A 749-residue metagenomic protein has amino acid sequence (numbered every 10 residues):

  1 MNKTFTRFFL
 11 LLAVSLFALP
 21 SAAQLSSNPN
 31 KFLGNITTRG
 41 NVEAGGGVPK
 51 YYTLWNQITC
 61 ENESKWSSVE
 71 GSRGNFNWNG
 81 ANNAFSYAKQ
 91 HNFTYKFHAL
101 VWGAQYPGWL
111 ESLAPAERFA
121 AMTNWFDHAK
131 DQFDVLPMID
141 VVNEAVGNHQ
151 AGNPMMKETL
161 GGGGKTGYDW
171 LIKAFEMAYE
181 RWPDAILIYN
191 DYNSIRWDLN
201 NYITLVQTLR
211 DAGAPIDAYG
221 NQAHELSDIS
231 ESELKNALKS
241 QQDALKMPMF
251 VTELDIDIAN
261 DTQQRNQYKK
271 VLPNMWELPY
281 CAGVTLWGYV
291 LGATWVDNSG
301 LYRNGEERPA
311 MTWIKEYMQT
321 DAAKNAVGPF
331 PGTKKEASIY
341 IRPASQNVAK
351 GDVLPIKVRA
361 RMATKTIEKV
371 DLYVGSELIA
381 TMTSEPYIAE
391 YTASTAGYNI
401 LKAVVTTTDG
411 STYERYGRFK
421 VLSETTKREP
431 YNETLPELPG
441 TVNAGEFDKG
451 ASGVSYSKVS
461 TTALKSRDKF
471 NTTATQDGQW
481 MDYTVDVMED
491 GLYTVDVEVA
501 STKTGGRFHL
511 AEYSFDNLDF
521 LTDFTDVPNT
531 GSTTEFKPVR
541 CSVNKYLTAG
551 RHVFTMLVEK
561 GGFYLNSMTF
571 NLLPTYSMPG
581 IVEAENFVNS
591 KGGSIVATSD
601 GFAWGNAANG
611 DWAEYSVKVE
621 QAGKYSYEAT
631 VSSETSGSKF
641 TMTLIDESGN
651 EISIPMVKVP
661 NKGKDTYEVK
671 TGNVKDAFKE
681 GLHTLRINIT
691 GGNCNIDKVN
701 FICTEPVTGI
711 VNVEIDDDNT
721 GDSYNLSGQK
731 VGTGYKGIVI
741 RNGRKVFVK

Functional and structural regions predicted by a protein language model:
Q24-Q57, E61: Boundary/entry segment of secreted carbohydrate-active catalytic domains
N35-V48, W66-N79, Y106, V146-Q150 (+4 more regions): Acidic-and-aromatic substrate-binding clefts and catalytic sites of carbohydrate-active enzymes
R39-Y52, A121-A129, D198-L209, Y268-L272: Short, acidic/polar
T53-G71, N79-I195: Substrate-binding cleft and catalytic face of glycoside hydrolase catalytic domains, especially the flexible beta-alpha
E70, D140, E144-G164, M177 (+2 more regions): Aromatic-rich peripheral "rim/lid" segments of glycoside hydrolase catalytic domains that contact and position glycan
N79, A84-H91, G164-L187, W197-T262 (+2 more regions): Glycoside hydrolase catalytic-domain groove-lining segments
K334-T383, E390, T395-Y398, K402-P706: Extracytoplasmic
E368-V374, P706-K749: C-terminal outer-membrane/trafficking sorting elements
